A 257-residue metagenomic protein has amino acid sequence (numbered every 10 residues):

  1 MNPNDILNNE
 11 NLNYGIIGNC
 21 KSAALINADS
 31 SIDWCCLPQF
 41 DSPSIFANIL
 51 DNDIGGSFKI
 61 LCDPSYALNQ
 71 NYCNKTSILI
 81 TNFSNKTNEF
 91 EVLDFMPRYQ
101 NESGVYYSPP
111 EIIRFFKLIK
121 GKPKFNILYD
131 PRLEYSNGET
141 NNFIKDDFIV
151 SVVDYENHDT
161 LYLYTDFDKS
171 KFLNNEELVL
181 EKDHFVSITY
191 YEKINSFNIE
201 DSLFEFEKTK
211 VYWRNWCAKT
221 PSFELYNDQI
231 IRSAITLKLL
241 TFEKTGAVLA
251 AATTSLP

Functional and structural regions predicted by a protein language model:
M1-P257: Acidic, mature catalytic/reactive cores of soluble proteins
